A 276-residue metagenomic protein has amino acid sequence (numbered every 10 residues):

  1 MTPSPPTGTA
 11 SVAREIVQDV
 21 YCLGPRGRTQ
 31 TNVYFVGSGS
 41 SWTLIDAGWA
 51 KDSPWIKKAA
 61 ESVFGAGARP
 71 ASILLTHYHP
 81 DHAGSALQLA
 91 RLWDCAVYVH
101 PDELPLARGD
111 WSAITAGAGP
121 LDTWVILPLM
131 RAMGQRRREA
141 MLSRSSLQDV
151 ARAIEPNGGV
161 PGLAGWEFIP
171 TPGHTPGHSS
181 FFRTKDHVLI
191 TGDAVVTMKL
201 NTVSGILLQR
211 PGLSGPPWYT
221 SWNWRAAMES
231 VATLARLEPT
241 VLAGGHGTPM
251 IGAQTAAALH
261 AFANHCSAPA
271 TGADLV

Functional and structural regions predicted by a protein language model:
M1-T2, A253-V276: C-terminal regulatory/interaction regions
T2-A10, E15, L104-I169, W222 (+1 more regions): Metallo-beta-lactamase
A10-G65, S180-G192, T197: Conserved beta-strand hairpin/beta-sheet module of binuclear metal-dependent hydrolase folds, prominently
T43-I45, L74, V97, V188-I190 (+1 more regions): Residue-level marker for buried hydrophobic side chains located in beta-strands that build the well-ordered beta-sheet
W49-K51, P161, G165-P172, P176-Q254 (+1 more regions): Metallo-beta-lactamase
S53, E61-A151, A257, A261: Active-site HxH/HxHxD metal-binding segment of metal-dependent hydrolases
L106-W111, K199-N201, A273-V276: Short, charged, surface-exposed secondary-structure boundary motifs
